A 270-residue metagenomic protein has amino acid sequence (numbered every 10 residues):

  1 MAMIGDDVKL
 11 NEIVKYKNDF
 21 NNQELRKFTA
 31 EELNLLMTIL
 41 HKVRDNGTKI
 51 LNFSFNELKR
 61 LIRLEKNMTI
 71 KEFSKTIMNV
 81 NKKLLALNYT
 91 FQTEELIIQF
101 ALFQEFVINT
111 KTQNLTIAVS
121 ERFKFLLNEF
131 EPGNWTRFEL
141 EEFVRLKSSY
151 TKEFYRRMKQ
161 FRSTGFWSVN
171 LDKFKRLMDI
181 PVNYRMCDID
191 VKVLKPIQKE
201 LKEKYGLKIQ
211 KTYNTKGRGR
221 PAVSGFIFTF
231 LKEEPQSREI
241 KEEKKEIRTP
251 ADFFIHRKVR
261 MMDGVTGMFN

Functional and structural regions predicted by a protein language model:
M1-F269: Charged, alpha-helix-forming regions
